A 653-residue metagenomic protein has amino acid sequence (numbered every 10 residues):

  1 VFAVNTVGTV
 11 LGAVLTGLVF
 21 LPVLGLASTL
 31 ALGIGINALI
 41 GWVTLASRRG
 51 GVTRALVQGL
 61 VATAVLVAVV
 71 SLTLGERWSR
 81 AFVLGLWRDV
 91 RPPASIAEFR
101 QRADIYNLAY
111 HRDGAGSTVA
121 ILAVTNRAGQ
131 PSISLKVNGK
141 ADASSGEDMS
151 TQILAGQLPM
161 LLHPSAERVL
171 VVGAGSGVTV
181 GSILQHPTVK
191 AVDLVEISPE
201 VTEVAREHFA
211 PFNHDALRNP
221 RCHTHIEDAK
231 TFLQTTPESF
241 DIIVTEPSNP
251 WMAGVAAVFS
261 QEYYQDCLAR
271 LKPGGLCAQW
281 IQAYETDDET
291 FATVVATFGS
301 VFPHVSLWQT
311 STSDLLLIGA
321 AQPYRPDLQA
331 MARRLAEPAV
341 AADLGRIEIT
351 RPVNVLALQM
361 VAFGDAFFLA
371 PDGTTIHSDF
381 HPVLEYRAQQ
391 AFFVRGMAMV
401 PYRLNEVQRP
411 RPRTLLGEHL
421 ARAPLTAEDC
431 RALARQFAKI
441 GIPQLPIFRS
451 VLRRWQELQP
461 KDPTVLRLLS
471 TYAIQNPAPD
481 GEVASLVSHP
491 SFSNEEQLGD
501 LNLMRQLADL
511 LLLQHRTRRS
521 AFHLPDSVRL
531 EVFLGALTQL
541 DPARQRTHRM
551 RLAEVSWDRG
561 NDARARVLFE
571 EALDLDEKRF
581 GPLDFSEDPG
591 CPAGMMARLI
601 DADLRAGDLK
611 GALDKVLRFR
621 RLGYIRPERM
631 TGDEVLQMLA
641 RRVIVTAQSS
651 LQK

Functional and structural regions predicted by a protein language model:
V1-A46: Membrane-embedded alpha-helical segments of integral membrane proteins
L45, V52-H163, R168, P220 (+3 more regions): Soluble small-group transferase modules, centered on the S-adenosyl donor enzyme superfamily
K140-V295, G299, S311: The AdoMet/dcAdoMet-binding core of the Class I SAM-like
A432, L468, Q506, L513 (+4 more regions): "A position-specific structural signal for the A-helix of alpha-solenoid helical repeats
I440-I442, N476-P477, Q514, R559 (+1 more regions): Structural motif corresponding to the intra-repeat A-B loop/turn of tetratricopeptide repeats
Q444-Q456, P479-E495, S520-T538, R564-D574 (+2 more regions): Alpha-helical repeat scaffolds
